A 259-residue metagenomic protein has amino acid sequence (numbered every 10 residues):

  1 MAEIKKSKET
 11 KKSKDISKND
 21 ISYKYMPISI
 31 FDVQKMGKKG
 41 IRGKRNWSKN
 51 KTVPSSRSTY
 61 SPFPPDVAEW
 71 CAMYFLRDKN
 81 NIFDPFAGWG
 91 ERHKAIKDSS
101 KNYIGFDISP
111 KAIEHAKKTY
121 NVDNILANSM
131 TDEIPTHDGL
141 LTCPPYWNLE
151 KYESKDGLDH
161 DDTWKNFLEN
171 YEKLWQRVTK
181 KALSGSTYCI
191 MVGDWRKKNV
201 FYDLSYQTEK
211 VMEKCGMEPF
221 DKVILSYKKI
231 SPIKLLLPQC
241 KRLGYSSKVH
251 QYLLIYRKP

Functional and structural regions predicted by a protein language model:
M1-P259: Class I S-adenosyl-L-methionine-dependent methyltransferase catalytic core
